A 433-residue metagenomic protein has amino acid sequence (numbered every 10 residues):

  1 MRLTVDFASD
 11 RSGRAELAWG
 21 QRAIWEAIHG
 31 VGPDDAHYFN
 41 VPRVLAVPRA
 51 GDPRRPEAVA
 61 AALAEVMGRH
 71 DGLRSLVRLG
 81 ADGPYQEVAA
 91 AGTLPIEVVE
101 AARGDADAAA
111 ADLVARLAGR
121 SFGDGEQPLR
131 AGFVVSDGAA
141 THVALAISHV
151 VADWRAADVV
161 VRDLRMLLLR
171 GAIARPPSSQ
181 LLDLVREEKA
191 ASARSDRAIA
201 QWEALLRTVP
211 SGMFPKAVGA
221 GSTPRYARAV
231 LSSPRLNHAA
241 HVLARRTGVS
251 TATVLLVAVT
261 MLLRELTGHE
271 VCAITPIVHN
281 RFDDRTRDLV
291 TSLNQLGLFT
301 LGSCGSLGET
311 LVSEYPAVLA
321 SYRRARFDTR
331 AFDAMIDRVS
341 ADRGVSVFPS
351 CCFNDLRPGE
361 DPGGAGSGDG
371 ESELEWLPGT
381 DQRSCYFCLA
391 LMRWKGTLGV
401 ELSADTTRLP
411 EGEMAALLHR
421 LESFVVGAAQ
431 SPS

Functional and structural regions predicted by a protein language model:
M1-A23, E360-D361, E411-S433: Flexible, non-catalytic linker and terminal segments flanking ANL/adenylate-forming cores
M1-G32, A60-D105, G125-Q127, S179-Y226: Short amphipathic alpha-helices and their capping loops
L3-S12, R49-G68, P84-E126, H238-H241 (+3 more regions): A short, small/polar-residue-rich loop/turn motif at beta-strand boundaries within alpha/beta enzyme cores
T4-R14, D35-A58, D124-L145, G219-D283 (+4 more regions): Gly/Ser/Thr-rich phosphate-binding loops and adjoining beta-strand/alpha-helix segments that form adenosine-phosphate
R11-G13, G32-V41, A60, D71-G72 (+6 more regions): His-Asp-centered acyl/peptidyl-transfer active-site segments
R14, G20, L117, L129-L182 (+1 more regions): Active-site-proximal acidic secondary-structure segment that organizes catalysis
H70, R74, D158-R162, E270-I277 (+1 more regions): Extended, hydrophobic beta-loop-alpha segments that form or line the acyl/peptidyl-thioester binding and transfer paths
